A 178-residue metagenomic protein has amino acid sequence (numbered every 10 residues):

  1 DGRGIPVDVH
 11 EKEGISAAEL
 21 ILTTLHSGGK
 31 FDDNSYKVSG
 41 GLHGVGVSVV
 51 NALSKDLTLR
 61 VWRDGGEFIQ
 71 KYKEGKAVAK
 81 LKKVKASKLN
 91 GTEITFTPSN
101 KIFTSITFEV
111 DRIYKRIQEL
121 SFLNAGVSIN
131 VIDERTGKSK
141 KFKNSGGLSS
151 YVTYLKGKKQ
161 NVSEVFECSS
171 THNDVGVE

Functional and structural regions predicted by a protein language model:
D1-P98, F103: GHKL (Bergerat-fold) ATPase N-terminal catalytic module, capturing the glycine-rich phosphate-binding loop and acidic
K12-E13, T104-E109, F142, G146: Residue-level detector of secondary-structure boundary/capping sites
E19-T23, S48-N51, K55, D111 (+3 more regions): Solvent-exposed alpha-helical segments within well-ordered globular domains of core cellular machineries
K88-D133: ATP-binding catalytic core of ATPases
D111, Q118-L120, G126-E178: GHKL/Histidine-kinase-like ATPase module
